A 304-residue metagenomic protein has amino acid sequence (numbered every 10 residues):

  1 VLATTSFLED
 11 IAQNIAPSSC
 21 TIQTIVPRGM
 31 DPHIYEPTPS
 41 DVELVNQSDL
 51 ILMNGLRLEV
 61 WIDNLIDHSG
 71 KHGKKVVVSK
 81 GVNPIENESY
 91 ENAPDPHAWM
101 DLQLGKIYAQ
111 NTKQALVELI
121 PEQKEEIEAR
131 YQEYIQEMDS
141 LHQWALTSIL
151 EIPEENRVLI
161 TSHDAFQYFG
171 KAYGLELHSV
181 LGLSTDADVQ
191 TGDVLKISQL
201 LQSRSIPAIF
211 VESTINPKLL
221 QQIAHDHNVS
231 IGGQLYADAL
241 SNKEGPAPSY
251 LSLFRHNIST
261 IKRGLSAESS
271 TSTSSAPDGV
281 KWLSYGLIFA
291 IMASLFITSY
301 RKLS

Functional and structural regions predicted by a protein language model:
V1-S304: Extracytoplasmic metal-acquisition and chelation regions
